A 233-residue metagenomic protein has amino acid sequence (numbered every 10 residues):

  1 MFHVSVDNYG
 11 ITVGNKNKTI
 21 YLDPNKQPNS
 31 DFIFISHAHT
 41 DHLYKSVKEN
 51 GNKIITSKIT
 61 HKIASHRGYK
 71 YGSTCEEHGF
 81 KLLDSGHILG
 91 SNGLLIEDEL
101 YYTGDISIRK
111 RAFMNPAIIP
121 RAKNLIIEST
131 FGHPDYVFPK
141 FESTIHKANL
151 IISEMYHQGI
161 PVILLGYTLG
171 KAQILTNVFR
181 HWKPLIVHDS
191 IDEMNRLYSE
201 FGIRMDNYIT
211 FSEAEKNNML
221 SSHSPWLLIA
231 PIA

Functional and structural regions predicted by a protein language model:
F2-P28, F32-I163, G170: His/Asp/Glu-rich metal-coordinating catalytic cores of metallo-dependent phosphodiesterases/hydrolases acting on
T60-H66, I174, D192-L197: Short, charged/polar "capping" segments at the starts of alpha-helices and the immediately preceding loops
I118-I119, V178-W182, G202-I203: Short, solvent-exposed amphipathic alpha-helical segments in soluble enzyme and RNA/protein-processing domains
I152-M155, L175, F179, L228: Hydrophobic, Leu/Ile/Phe/Ala-enriched alpha-helical segments that form helix-helix packing faces
I163-H181, H188: Divalent-metal (often Zn2+) His-rich catalytic cores of metallo-beta-lactamase-fold enzymes
L164-L165, I186-S190, L227-P231: Short, conserved beta-strand edge motifs with alternating hydrophobic and charged residues
L185-I209: Long, charge-dense
I203, I209-A233: C-terminal regulatory/interaction regions
